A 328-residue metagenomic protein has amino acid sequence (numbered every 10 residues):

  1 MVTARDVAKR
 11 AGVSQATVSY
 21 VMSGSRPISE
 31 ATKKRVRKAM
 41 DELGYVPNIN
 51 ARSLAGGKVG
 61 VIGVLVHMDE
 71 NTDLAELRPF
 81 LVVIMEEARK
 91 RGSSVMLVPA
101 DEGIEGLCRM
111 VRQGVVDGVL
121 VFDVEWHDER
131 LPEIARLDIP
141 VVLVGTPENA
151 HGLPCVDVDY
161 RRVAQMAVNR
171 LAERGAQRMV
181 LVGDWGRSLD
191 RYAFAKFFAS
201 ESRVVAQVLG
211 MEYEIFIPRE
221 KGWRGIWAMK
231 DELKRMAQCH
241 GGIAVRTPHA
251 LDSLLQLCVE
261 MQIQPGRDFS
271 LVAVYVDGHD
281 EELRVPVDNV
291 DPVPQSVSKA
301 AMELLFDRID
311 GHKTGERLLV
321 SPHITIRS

Functional and structural regions predicted by a protein language model:
M1-G60: N-terminal helix-turn-helix DNA-binding module of bacterial transcription factors
S14, G60, D117, A176-R178 (+1 more regions): Short acidic/polar active-site loop segments enriched in Thr and Asp
T17-Y20, G56-E70, Q177-S188: Short beta-strand segments enriched in small/hydrophobic residues
K38, L43-C108, G118, K196: Amphipathic helical "hinge" segments at domain boundaries
H67-A75, P79, P99-G103, V156-M166 (+5 more regions): Hinge/beta->alpha junction and helix N-cap segments in small-molecule ligand-binding domains
F122-M166, R187, H249, Y275-V287: Flexible loop/hinge segments that line or gate small-molecule binding clefts
W227-S328: Flexible loop/turn connectors
